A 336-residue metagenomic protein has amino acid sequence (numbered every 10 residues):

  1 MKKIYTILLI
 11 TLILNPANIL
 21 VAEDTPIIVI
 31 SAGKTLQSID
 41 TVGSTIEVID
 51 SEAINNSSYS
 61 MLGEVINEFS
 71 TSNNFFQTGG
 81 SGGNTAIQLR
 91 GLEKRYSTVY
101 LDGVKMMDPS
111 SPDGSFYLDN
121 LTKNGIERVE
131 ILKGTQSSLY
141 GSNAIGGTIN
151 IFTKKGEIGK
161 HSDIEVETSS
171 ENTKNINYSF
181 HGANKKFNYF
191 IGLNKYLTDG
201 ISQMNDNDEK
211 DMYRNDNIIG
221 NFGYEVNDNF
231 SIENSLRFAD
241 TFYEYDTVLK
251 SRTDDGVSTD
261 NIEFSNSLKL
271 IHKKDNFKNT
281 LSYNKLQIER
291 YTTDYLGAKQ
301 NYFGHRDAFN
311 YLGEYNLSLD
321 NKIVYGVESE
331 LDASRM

Functional and structural regions predicted by a protein language model:
I27-S57, A86: N-terminal periplasmic "start-of-domain" segments of outer-membrane beta-barrel proteins
G33, G134, F152, E165-E171 (+6 more regions): Outer-membrane beta-barrel pore domains and translocons
I54, I66, V129-E130, I149-I151 (+1 more regions): Non-catalytic regulatory/gating segments with a bias toward low-complexity or hydrophobic composition
G63, N67-K105, E127: Extracytoplasmic beta-strand/coil segments of soluble accessory domains associated with Gram-negative outer-membrane
A86, R128, T148, H161-E165 (+5 more regions): Membrane-embedded beta-strand positions in outer-membrane beta-barrel channels/transporters
K105-K133: Short acidic/polar hinge/loop motifs at secondary-structure boundaries that mediate gating or recognition
S138, N150, E157-G159, E167 (+1 more regions): Periplasmic-side early beta-strands and strand-to-turn transitions of outer-membrane beta-barrels
Y213-D332: Outer-membrane beta-barrel domain signature, strongest for Gram-negative TonB-dependent receptors and also present
